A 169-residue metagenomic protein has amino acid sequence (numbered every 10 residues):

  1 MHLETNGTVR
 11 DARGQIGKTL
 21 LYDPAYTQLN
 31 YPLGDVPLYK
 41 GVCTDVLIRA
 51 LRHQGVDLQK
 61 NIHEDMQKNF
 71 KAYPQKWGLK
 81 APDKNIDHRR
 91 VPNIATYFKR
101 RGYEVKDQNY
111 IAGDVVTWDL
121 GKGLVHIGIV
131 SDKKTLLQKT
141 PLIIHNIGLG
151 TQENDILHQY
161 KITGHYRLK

Functional and structural regions predicted by a protein language model:
M1-A95: N-terminal capping segments
E4, V9, Q67-I144, G148: ...with weaker cross-activation on analogous glycine-rich loops/strands in unrelated enzymes
Y22, Y26, Y97-F98, Y160 (+1 more regions): Aromatic side chains
L58-Q59, V130, K161-G164: A structural signal for short, hydrophobic beta-strand segments that form beta-sheets in beta-rich/all-beta domains
Q138-K169: Low-complexity, Gly/Ser/Thr/Pro-rich intrinsically disordered linker/tail segments
